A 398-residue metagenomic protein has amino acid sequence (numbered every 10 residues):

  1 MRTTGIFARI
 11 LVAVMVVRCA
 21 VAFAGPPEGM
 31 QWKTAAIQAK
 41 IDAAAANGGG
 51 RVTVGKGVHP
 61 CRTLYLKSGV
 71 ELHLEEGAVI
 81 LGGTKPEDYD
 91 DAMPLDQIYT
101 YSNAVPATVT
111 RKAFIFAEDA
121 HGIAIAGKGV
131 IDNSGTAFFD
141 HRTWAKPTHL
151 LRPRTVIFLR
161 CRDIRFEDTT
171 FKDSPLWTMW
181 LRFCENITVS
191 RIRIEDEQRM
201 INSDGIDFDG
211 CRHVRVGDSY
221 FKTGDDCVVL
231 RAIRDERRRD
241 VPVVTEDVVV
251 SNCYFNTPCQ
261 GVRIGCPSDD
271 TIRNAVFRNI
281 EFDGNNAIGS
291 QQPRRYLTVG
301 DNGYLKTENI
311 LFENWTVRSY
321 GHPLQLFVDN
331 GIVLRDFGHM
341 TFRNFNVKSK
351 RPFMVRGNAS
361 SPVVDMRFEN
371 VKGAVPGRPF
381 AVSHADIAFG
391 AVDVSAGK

Functional and structural regions predicted by a protein language model:
M1-L11, M15: Bacterial N-terminal signal peptides that target proteins for export
M15, A20-K398: Extracellular/periplasmic carbohydrate-active domains that bind, remodel, or depolymerize complex polysaccharides
